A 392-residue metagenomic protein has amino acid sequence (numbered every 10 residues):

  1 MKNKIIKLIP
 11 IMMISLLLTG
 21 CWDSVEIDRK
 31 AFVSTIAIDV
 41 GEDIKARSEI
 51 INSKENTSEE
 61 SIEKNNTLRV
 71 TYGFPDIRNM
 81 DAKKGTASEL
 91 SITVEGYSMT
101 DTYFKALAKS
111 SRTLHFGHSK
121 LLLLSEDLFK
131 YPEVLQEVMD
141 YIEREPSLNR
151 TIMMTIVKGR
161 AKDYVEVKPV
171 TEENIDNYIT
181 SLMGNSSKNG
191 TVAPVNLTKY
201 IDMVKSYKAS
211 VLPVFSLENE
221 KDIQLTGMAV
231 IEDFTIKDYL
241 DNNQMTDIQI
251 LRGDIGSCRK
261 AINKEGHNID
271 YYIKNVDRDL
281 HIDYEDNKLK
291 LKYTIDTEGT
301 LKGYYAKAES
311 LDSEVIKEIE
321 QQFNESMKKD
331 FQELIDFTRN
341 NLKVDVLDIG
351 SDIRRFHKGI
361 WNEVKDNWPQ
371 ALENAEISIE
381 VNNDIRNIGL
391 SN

Functional and structural regions predicted by a protein language model:
M1-K7: Positively charged n-region of N-terminal signal peptides that target proteins for export
K7-P10, S15-N392: Membrane-proximal alpha-helical signals and transmembrane carboxylates
